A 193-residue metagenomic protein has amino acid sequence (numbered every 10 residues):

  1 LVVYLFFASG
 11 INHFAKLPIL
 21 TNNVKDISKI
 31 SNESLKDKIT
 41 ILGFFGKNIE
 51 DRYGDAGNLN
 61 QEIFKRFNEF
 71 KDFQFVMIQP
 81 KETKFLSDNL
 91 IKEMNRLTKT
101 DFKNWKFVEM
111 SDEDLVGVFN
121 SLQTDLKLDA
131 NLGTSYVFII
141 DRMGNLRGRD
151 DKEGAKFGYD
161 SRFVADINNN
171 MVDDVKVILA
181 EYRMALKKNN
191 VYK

Functional and structural regions predicted by a protein language model:
L1-S28: N-terminal targeting signals for export/organelle localization
N32-L59, F73-V76: Short active-site neighborhood of thiol/selenol oxidoreductases, capturing the structured segment around
K36, F70-F73, L132-S135: Extracytoplasmic
K47-R52, K81-F85, L146: Short acidic, S/G/P-rich loop/turn micro-motifs used as interaction or catalytic elements
D55-F107, D112-V118: Structural microenvironment flanking redox-active thiols in thiol-disulfide oxidoreductases
I63-F67, L122, L126, V175 (+1 more regions): Sec/Tat-exported extracytoplasmic proteins
S111-G133: Surface-exposed short loop/turn segments
G133-K193: Thiol-/selenol-based redox modules, centered on thioredoxin-like and closely related oxidoreductase domains
